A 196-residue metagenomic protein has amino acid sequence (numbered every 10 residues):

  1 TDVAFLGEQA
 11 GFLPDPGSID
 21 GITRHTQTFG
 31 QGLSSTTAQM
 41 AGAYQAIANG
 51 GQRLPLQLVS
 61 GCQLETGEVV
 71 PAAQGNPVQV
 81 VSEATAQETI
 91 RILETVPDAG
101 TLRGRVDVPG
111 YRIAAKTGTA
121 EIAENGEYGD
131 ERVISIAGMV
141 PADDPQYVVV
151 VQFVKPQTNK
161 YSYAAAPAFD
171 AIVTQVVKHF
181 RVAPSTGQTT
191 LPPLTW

Functional and structural regions predicted by a protein language model:
T1-F153, Y161, L194-W196: Beta-lactam-recognizing serine transpeptidase/beta-lactamase-like catalytic domain environment
E68-Q74, A166-W196: Short, gly/Ser/Thr-rich active-site loops of penicillin-recognizing serine hydrolases
V154-P156, A166: Peptidoglycan glycan-strand catalytic modules in the bacterial/periplasmic cell-wall system
Q157-N159, H179: Short beta-strands and strand-coil junctions in structured, solvent-facing domains, enriched
